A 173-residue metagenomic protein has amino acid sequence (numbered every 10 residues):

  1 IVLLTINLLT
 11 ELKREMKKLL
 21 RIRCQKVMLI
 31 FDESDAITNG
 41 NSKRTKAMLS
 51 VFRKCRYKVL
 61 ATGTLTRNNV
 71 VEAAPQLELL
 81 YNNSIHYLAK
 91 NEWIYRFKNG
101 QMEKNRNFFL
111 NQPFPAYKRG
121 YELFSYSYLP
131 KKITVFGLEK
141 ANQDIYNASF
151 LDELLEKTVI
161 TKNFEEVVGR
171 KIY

Functional and structural regions predicted by a protein language model:
L3-L8, S42-R56, N82-Y173: Inter-lobe coupling linker of SF2 helicases/translocases
I6-Q25: Conserved helix/coil segment N-terminal to the catalytic DExD/H
N7, S34-T38, L65-T66: Catalytic acidic motif of RecA-like/P-loop NTPases
T10-R14, L65-V70: SF2 helicase motor core recognition
E15, K43-R44, E72: Residues at alpha-helix caps and immediate loop-helix transition turns in enzyme cores, especially N- and C-cap
R21-L60: SF2 helicase catalytic motif II
N69-E78: Short regulatory helix/loop adjacent to the ATP-binding pocket of P-loop NTPases
